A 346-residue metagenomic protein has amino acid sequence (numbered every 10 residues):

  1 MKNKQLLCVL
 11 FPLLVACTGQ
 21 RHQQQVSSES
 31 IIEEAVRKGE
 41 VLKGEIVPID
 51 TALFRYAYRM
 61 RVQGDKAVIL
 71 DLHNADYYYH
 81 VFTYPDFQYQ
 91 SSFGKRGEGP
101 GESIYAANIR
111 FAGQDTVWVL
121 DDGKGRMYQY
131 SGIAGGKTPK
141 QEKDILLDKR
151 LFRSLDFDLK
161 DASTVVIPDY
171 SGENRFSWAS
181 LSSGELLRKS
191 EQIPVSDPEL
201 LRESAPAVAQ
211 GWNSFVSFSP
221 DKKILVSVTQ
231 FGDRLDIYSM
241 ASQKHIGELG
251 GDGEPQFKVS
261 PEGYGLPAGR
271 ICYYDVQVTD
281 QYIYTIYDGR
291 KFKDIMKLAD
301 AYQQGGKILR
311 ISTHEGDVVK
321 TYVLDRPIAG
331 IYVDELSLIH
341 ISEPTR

Functional and structural regions predicted by a protein language model:
S28-F54: A short helix->beta-strand "capping" segment at the edge of beta-propeller domains
I46-Y77, Y284-D288: Beta-strand-rich domains and repeat architectures in extracellular enzymes and scaffolds, especially beta-propellers
Y58-R61, N108-A112, L155-K160, V208-D221 (+2 more regions): Structural signature of eukaryotic scaffold interfaces centered on beta-propeller domains
Q88-T116, D122, I145-L146, D325-I328: Blade-loop segments of beta-propeller domains
S180, A299-G316: Beta-propeller blade signature
G253-E262, D317-D334: Conserved blade-ending motifs and adjacent loop-strand segments that build the rim/top face of beta-propeller domains
T285-Q303: Short, conserved, GDST-rich strand-edge loop motifs in beta-rich repeat architectures
L336-T345: Residue-level detector of conserved catalytic or cofactor/ligand-binding positions in enzyme active sites
